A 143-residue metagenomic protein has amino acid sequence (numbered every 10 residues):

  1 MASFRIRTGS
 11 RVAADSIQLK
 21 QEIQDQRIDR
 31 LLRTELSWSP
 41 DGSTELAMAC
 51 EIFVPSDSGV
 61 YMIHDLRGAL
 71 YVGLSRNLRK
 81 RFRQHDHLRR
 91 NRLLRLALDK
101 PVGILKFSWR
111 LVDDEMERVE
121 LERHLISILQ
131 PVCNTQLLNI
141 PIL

Functional and structural regions predicted by a protein language model:
M1-R76, K80, M116-E120, L143: GIY-YIG nuclease catalytic motif and its immediate N-terminal context
L78-E120, H124: Conserved short loop/helix modules at catalytic or binding sites in compact beta-alpha or helix-hairpin-helix contexts
S127-L143: Intrinsically disordered, low-complexity regulatory tails
